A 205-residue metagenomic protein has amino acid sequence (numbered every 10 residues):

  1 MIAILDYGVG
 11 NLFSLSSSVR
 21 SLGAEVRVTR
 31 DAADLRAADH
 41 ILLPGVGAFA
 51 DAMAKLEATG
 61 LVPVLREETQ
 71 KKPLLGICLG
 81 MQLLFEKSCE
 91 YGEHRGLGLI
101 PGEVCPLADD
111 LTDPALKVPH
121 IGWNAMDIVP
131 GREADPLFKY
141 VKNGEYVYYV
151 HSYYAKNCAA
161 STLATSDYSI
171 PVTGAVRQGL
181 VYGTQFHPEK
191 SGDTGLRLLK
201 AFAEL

Functional and structural regions predicted by a protein language model:
I2-A24, E189-K190: N-terminal beta1-alpha1 ligand-phosphate binding loop
A38: An anion/phosphate-binding loop that grips the pyrophosphate of nucleotide cofactors and donors
L42-P44: Structural motif
G47-I121: Cysteine-nucleophile active-site neighborhood
K87-Y168: Pocket-forming structural segment of enzyme catalytic cores
G144, R177-V181: Beta-strand-turn-beta hairpins that frame and shape the catalytic cleft of phosphate-ester-processing enzymes
I170-R177: Short, surface-exposed beta-strand/loop micro-motifs that present aromatic residues
T184-L205: Acyltransferase
